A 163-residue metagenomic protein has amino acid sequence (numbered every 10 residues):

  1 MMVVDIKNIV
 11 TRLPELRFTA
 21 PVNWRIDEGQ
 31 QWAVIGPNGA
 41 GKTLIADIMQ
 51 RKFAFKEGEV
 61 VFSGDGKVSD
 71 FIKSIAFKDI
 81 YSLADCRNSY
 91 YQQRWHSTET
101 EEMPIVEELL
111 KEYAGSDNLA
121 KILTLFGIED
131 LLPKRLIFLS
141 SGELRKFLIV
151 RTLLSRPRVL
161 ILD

Functional and structural regions predicted by a protein language model:
I6-I9, L16-Q30, G58: Conserved beta-strand
I35-P37: The feature captures the beta-strand-to-loop junction immediately N-terminal to the Walker
A46-A114: ABC ATPase nucleotide-binding domain signature region
A114-L131: Conserved ABC ATPase "signature" region
R135-L139, E143: Conserved ABC ATPase signature
I149: Hydrophobic anchor residue at the start of the ABC signature
L160-D163: Catalytic Walker B motif of ABC-type/P-loop ATPase nucleotide-binding domains
